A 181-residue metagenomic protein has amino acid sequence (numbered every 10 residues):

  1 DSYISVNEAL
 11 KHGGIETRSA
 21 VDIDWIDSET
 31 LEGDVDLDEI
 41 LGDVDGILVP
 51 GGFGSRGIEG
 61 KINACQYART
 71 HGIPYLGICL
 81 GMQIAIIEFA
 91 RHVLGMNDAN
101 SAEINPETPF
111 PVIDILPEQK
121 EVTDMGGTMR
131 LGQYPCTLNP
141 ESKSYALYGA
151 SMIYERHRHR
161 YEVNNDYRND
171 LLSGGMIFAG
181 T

Functional and structural regions predicted by a protein language model:
D1-T181: N-terminal beta1-alpha1 cap of cysteine-dependent amidohydrolase-like domains
